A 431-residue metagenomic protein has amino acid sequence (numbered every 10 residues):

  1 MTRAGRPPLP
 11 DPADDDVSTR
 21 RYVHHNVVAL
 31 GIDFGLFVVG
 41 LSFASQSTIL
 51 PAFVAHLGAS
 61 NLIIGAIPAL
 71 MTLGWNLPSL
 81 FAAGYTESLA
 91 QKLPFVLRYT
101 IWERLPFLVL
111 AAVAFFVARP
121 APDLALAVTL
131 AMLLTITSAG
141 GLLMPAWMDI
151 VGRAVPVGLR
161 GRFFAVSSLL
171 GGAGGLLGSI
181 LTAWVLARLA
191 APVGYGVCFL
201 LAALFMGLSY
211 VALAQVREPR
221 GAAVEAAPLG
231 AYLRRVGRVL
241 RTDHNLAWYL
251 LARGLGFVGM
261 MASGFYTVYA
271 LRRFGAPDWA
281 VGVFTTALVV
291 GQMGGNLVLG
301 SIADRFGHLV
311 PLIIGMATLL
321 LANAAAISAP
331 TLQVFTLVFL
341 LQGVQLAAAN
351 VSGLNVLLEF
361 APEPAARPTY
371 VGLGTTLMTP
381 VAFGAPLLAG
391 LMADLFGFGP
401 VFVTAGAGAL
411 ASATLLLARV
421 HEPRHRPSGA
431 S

Functional and structural regions predicted by a protein language model:
G5-L77, T86, E103, N245-T285: Helix-loop boundary and gating motifs at the non-cytosolic
L9-H24, E218-L251, S431: Juxtamembrane intracellular "pre-TM" segments in multi-pass secondary transporters
A52-H56, G84-S88, A111-P120, G175-V197 (+1 more regions): Transmembrane alpha-helix termini and helix-breaking/packing motifs in multi-pass membrane transporters
N61-L62, L93, V157-V166, D278-W279 (+1 more regions): Loop-to-transmembrane helix entry/capping segments in MFS-fold secondary transporters and related SLC/MFSD carriers
P78-Q91, L186, G295-G307, A393: Helix-to-loop junctions at the C-terminal end of transmembrane segments in multipass secondary transporters
P94-L110, L200, V310-A325, G406: Structural signature of the two symmetry-related core transmembrane helices
A112-M132, I327-V338: Helix-loop junctions at membrane interfaces in 12-TM secondary transporters
L142-V155, A348-P362: Intracellular juxtamembrane helix-capping segments at the cytosolic ends of symmetry-related transmembrane helices
